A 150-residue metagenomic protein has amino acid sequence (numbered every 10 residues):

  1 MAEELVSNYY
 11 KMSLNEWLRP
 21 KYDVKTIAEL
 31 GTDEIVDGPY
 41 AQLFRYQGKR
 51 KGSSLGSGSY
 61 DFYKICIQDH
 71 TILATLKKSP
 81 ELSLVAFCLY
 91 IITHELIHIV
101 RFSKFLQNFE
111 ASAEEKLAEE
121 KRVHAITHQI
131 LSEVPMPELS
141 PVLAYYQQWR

Functional and structural regions predicted by a protein language model:
M1-G58: A metal-dependent hydrolase signature that marks the N-terminal structural subdomain at the beginning of catalytic folds
M1-K21, D33, C66-T71, T75-K77 (+3 more regions): Short juxta-domain linker segments that transition from a proline/glycine-rich, charged coil into a short amphipathic
W17, A111, E138-V142: Residue-level detector of alpha-helical recognition elements and their boundaries
G38-A86: Active-site scaffold of zinc-dependent metalloenzymes
G52-G58, H94-F102, K121: Short C-terminal domain-edge/linker segments immediately following a structured domain
L84-I97: Short alpha-helix carrying the canonical HExxH Zn2+-binding catalytic motif
A86-F87, R101-Q129: Post-HEXXH active-site segment of zinc metalloproteases
S132-R150: Long, well-structured alpha-helical subdomains associated with metal-dependent extracellular/ecto-lumenal hydrolases
